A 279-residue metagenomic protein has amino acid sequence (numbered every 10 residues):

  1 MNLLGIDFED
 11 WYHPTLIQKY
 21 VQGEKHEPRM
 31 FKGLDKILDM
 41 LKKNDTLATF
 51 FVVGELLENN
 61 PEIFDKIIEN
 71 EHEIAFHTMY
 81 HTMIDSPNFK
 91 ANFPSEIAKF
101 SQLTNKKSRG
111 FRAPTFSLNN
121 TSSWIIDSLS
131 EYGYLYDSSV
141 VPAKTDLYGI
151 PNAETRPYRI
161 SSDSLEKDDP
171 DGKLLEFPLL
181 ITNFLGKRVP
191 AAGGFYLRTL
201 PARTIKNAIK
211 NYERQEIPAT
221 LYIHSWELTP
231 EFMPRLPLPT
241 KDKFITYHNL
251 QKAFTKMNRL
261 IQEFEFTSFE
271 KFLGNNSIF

Functional and structural regions predicted by a protein language model:
M1-N70: Active-site beta->alpha N-cap acidic-glycine motif
D7, L41, F50, I74-H77 (+5 more regions): Conserved, mostly hydrophobic/aromatic
Y12-P14, E58-N60, T82-D85, L118-S122 (+4 more regions): Short catalytic/ligand-binding loop motif for oxyanion handling, primarily in non-cytosolic enzymes, centered on
V21-P28, F51-V53, M79-N88, R112-S117 (+2 more regions): The substrate-binding groove and active-site-proximal loops of carbohydrate-active enzymes, especially glycoside
L34-L38, P61-D65, F93-S101, I126 (+2 more regions): Generic structural signal for well-ordered alpha-helices, preferentially at hydrophobic/aromatic core positions
K43-D45, Y136, T199-F279: C-terminal domain-boundary segment and adjacent tail
N44-S122, Y134, S139-D146, G172 (+1 more regions): Metal-dependent polysaccharide deacetylase catalytic core of the NodB/CE4 family, i.e., the active-site-bearing domain
K106-K107, A113-I217: Active-site-adjacent pocket scaffolds in enzyme catalytic domains
